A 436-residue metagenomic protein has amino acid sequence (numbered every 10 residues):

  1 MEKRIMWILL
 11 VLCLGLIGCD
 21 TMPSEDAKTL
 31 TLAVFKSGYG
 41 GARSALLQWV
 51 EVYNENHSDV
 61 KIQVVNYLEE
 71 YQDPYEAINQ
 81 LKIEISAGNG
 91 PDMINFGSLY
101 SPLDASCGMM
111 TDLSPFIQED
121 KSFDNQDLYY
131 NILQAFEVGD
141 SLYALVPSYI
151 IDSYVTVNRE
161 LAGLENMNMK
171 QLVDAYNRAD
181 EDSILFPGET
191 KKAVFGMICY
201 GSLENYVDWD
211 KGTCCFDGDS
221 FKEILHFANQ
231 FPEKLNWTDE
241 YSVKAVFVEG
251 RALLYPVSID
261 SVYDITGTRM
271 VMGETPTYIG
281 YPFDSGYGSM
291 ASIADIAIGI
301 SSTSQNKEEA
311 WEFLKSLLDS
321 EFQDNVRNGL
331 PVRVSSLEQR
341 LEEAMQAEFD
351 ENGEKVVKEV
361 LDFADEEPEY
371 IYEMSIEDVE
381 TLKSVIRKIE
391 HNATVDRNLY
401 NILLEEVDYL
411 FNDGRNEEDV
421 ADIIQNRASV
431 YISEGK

Functional and structural regions predicted by a protein language model:
W7, C19-P102, G414-K436: Conserved N-terminal structural module of periplasmic/extracytoplasmic solute-binding proteins
N66, R269-E343: Extracytoplasmic/periplasmic substrate-recognition and gating elements
P74-N89, N177, E240-S261, E405 (+1 more regions): Short helices/loops that flank or line small-molecule/ion binding pockets
F96-S153, T275-P282: Hinge/lid segment of periplasmic solute-binding proteins
P115-D127, L164, I184, E204-H226 (+1 more regions): Short, solvent-exposed loop/beta-turn-alpha elements that line the ligand-binding surface or hinge of extracytoplasmic
G139-S153, K170-E223, E249-L254: Extracytoplasmic/periplasmic solute-binding protein
K211-Y241, T266-G267, P276-Y281: Glycine-centered hinge/linker elements that transmit conformational signals in sensory and ligand-binding systems
A291-S292, V332, E354-S433: C-terminal capping/gating helix-and-loop segments adjacent to ligand/active sites or protein-protein/ligand interfaces
